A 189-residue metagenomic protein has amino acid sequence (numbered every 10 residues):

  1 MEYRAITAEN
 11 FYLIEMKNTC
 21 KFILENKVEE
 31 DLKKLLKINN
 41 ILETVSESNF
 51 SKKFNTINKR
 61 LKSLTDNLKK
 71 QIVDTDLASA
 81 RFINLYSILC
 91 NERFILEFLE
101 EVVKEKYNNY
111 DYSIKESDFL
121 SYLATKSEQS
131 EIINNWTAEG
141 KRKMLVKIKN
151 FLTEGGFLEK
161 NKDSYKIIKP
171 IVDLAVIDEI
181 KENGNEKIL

Functional and structural regions predicted by a protein language model:
M1-F82: Eukaryotic partner-binding/assembly regions in large regulatory complexes
E2, I6, T19-F22, N26 (+4 more regions): Leucine-rich, amphipathic alpha-helical/linker segments
R60-S63, E101, E105, T125-Q129 (+1 more regions): Amphipathic alpha-helical interaction surfaces
K69-V73, N108-E116, I133-W136: Short acidic alpha-helical/loop segments enriched in Asp/Glu that coordinate divalent cations
I83-Y86, C90-S113: Positively charged, polyanion-binding regions of nucleic-acid-associated proteins
K115-Q129: DNA-recognition alpha helix
N134-L189: Accessory, usually C-terminal, subdomains that scaffold auxiliary metal cofactors
